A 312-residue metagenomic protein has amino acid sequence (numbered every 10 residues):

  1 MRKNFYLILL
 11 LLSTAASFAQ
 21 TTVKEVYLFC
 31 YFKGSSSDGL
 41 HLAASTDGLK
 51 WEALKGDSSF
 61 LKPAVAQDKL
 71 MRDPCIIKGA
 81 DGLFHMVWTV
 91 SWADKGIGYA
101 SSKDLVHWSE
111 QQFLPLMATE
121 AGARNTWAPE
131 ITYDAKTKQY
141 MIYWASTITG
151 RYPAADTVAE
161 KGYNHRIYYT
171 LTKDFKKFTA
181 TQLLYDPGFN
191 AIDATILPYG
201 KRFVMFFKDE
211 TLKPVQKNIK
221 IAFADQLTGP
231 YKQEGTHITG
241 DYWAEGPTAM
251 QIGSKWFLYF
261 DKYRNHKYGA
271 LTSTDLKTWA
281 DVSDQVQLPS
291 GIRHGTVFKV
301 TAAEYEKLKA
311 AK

Functional and structural regions predicted by a protein language model:
M1-V23: Bacterial Sec-dependent N-terminal signal peptides
F18-K312: Carbohydrate-active catalytic/glycan-binding domains of CAZyme proteins, especially the secreted or lumenal ectodomains
